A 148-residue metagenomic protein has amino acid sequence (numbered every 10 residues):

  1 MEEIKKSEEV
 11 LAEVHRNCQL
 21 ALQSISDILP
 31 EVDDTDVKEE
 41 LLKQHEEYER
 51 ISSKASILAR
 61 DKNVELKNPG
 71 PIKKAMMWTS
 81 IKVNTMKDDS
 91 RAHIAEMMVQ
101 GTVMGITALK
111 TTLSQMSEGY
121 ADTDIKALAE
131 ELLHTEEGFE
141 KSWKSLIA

Functional and structural regions predicted by a protein language model:
M1, E39, E46, V64-V83 (+1 more regions): Charge-rich, acidic-biased intrinsically disordered regions
E2-V32, H93-Y120: Alpha-helical bundle segments that constitute or directly flank the non-heme di-iron/ferroxidase center
K6-V14, T35-S53, R91-M98, A121-T135: Alpha-helical scaffold segments that form or flank carboxylate-/histidine-based iron centers
Q19-L22, S26, E49, S53-S56 (+4 more regions): Structural signal for well-ordered, non-membrane alpha-helices
L20, K43-R50, R60, T79: Long, non-catalytic architectural segments outside compact domain cores
V32-T35, A55-L58, K62, M116 (+1 more regions): Hydrophobic stripe of amphipathic alpha-helices that form coiled-coil interfaces
S53, I57-T107: Carboxylate-rich helix-loop segments that flank metal/cofactor sites and access channels in metalloenzymes
M98-A148: Preference for long, well-ordered alpha-helical segments
